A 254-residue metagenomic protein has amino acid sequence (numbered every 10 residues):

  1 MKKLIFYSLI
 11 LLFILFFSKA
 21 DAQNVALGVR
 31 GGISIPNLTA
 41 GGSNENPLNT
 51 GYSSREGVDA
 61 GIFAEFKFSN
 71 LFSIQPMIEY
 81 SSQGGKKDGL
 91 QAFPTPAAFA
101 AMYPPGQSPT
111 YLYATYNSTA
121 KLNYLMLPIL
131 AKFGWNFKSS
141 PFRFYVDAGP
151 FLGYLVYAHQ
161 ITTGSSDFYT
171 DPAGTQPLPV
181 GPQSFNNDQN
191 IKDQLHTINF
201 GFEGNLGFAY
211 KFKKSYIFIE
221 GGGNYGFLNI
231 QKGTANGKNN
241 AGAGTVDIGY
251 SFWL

Functional and structural regions predicted by a protein language model:
M1-R30, Y250-L254: Bacterial Sec-dependent N-terminal signal peptides
A20-V25, N70-L71, N136-R143, H159 (+1 more regions): Short loop/turn motifs that connect adjacent beta-strands in outer-membrane beta-barrel proteins
D21-F63: Short glycine/proline- and aromatic-enriched beta-strand/turn motifs that initiate or cap beta-hairpins
V29-I33, V58-F68, I78-Y80, L127-W135 (+4 more regions): Residues on the lipid-exposed face of transmembrane beta-strands in outer-membrane beta-barrel proteins
L38-R55, Q83-L125, L155-T197, N229-A241: Extracellular/periplasm-exposed beta-strand and loop segments of Gram-negative cell-envelope proteins, dominated by
P76, P141-F144, Q160-D167: Short acidic alpha-helical/loop segments enriched in Asp/Glu that coordinate divalent cations
A114-Y154: Hydrophobic, well-structured mid-protein blocks that either form specific transmembrane helices
L195, N199, G204-L254: Predominantly the C-terminal beta-signal and adjacent terminal strand-loop region of outer-membrane beta-barrel
